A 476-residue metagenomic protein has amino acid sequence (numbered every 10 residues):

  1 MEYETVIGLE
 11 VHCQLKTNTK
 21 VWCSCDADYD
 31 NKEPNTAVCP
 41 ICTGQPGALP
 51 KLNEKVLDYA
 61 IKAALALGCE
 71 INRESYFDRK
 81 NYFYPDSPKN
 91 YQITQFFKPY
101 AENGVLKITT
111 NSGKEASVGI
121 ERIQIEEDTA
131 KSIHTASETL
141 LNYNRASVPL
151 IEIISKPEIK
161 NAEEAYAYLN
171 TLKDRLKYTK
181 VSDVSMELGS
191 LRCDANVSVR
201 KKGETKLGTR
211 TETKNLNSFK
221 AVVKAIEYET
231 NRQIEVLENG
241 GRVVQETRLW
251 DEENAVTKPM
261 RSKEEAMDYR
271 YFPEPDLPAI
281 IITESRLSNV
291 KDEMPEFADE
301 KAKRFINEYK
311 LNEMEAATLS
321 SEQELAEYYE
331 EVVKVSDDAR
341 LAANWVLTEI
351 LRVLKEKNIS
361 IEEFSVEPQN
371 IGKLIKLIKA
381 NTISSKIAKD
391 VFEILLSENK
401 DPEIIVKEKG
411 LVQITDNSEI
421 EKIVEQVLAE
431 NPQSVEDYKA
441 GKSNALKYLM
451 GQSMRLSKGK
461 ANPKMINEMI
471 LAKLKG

Functional and structural regions predicted by a protein language model:
M1-E296, E313, K334-D338, T348-L351: Basic, nucleic-acid-interacting segments
K16, N231, A326, E330 (+7 more regions): Amphipathic alpha-helical core segments of compact helical bundles
Y143-V148, M186-C193, K202-T205, V412-G476: C-terminal non-catalytic interaction appendages of large macromolecular assemblies
G189-K201, I306-E330, A339-K357, Q369-I371 (+2 more regions): Core structural elements
I280-I281, A316, Y328-E330, L341-A342 (+7 more regions): Extended hydrophobic-aromatic, low-complexity segments
L287-E293, E330-V335, L341, I371-I383: Extended, non-catalytic structural segments that build the interaction scaffolds of large macromolecular assemblies
D299-I306: Extended, structured, electrostatic nucleic-acid-contact surfaces
I361-G372, K376, T382-R455: Strongly charged, low-complexity linkers/loops
